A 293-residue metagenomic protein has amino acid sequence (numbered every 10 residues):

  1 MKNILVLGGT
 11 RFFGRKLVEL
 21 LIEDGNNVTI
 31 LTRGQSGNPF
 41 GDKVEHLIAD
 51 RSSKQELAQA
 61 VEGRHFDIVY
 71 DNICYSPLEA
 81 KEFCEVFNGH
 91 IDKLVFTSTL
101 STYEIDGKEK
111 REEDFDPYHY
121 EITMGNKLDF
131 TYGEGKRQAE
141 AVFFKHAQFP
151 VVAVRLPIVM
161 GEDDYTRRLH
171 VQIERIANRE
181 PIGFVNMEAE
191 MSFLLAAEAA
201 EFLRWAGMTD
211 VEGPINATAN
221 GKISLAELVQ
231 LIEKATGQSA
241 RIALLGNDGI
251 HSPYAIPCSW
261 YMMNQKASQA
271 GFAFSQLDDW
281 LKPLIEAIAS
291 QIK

Functional and structural regions predicted by a protein language model:
I4-D24: N-terminal Rossmann NAD(P)H-binding glycine-rich loop of SDR-like oxidoreductase domains
L7, G161, F184-A189, I215-I223 (+3 more regions): Glycine-rich Rossmann NAD(P)(H)-binding loop
G37-F40, E45-H90, T102: NAD(P)H-binding glycine-rich loop region in Rossmannoid oxidoreductase-like domains and their noncatalytic homologs
E82-G135, K145, V152: Conserved Rossmann-fold NAD(P)-dependent oxidoreductase catalytic core, especially the SDR/UDP-sugar
E140-D163: Conserved beta-loop-beta element that borders a ligand/cofactor-binding pocket
I173-G183, E188-K222: Alpha-helical substrate-binding/gating segment
F202-C258, I292: Mid/C-terminal beta-alpha module of Rossmann-like enzyme folds, strongest in SDR-family dehydrogenases/epimerases
P257-K293: C-terminal amphipathic/interface module of NAD(P)-dependent oxidoreductases and related NAD-binding regulators
